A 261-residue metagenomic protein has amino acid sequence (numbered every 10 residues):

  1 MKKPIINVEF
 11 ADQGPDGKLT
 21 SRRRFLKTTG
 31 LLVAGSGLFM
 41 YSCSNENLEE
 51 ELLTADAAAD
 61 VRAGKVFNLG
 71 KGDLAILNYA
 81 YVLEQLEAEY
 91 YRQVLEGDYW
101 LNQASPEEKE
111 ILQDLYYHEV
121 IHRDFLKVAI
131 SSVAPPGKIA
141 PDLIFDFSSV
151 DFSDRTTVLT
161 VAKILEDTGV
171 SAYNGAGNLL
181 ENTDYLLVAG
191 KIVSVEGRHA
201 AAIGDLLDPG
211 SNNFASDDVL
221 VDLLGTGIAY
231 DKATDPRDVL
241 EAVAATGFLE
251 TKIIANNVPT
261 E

Functional and structural regions predicted by a protein language model:
K2-P4, A11-P15, G30-L31, N45-E261: All-alpha RGS (Regulator of G-protein Signaling) helical domain and cognate RGS-like helical scaffolds
I5-N7, G37-L38: Detector for intrinsically disordered, low-structure N-terminal pre-sequences
L19-R23: Twin-arginine (Tat) signal peptide motif
R24-S44: N-terminal export signals
